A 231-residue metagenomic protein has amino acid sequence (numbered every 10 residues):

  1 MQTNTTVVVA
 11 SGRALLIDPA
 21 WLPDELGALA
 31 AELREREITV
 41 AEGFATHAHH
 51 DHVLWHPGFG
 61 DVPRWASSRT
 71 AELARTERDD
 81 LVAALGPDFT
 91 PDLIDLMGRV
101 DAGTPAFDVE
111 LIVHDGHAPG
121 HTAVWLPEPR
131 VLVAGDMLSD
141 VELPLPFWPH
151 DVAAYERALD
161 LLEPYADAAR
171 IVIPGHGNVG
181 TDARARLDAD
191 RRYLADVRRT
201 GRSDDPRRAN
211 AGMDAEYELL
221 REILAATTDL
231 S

Functional and structural regions predicted by a protein language model:
M1-R36, V40, D92-P164: Catalytic core of the metallo-beta-lactamase
T6, I17, D79-F89, A185-Y193: Conserved N-terminal glycine/acidic-rich loop preference
I17-A20, A41-D51, W65-S68, V113-G116 (+2 more regions): Active-site neighborhood of phospho(di)ester-bond hydrolases with catalytic His/Asp-centered motifs
L22-D24, A48-L54, A71-A74, P119-H121 (+2 more regions): Active-site environment of divalent metal-dependent phosphoester hydrolases
L26-G27, A31-T104, A195-D196: Active-site HxH/HxHxD metal-binding segment of metal-dependent hydrolases
P164-I171, N178-S231: Accessory terminal helices/loops
